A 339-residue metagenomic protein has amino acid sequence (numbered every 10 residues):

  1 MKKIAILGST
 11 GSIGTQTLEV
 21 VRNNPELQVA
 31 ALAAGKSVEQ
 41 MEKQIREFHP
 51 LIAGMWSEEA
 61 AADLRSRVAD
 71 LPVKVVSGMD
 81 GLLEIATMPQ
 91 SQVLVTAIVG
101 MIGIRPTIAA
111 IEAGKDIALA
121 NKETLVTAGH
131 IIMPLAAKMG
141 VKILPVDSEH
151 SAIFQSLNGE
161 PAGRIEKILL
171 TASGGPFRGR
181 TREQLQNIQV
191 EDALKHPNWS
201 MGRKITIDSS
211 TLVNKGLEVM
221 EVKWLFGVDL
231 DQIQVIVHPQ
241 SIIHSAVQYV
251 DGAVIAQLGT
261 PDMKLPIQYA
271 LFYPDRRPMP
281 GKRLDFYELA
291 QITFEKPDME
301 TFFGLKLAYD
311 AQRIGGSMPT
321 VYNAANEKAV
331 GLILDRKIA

Functional and structural regions predicted by a protein language model:
M1-A339: Catalytic, metal-anchored helix/loop core of enzyme active sites in primary metabolism
